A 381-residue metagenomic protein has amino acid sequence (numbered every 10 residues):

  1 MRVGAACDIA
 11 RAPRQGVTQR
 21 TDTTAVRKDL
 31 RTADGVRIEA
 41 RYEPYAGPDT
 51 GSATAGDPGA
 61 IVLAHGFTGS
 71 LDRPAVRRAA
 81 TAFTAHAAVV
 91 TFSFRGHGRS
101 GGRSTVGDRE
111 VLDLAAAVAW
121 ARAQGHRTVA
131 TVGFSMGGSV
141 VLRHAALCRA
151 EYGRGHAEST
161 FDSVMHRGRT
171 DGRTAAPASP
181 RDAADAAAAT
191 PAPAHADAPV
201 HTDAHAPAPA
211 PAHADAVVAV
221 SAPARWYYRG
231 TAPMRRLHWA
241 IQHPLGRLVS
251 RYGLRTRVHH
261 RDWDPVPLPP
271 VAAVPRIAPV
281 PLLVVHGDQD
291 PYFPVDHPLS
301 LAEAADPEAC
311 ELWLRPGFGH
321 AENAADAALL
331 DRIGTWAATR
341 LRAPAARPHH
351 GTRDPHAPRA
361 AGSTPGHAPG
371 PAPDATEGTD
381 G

Functional and structural regions predicted by a protein language model:
R2-D49, A53: N-terminal cap/lid segment of alpha/beta-hydrolase-fold proteins
G16, A25-K28, I38, T105 (+12 more regions): The alpha/beta-hydrolase serine catalytic core
D57-G66: Short beta-strand element of the alpha/beta-hydrolase
F67-A80: The serine-hydrolase catalytic nucleophile loop
R73, R95-D108: Glycine-rich "HGGG/HGxG" loop immediately N-terminal to the catalytic nucleophile of the alpha/beta-hydrolase
A80-G101: Conserved alpha/beta-hydrolase
T105-Q124: Alpha/beta-hydrolase active-site loop
A119-A187, D197, D203-R236: Primarily recognizes the serine-hydrolase "nucleophile elbow" in alpha/beta-hydrolase and SGNH/GDSL folds
